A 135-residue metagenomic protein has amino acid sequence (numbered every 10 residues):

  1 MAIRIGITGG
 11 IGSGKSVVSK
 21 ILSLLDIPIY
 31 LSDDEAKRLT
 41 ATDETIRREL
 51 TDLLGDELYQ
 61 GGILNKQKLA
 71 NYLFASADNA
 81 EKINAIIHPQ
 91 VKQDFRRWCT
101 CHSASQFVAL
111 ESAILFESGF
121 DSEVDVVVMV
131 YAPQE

Functional and structural regions predicted by a protein language model:
I5-I7: Hydrophobic anchor at the beta1->P-loop junction of P-loop NTPases
G10, L22: P-loop (Walker A) phosphate-binding loop of NTP-binding proteins
S13: ATP-binding Walker
S16: Walker A/P-loop
S23-S32, E44-T45: Post-Walker A helix-loop "phosphate-sensing" segment adjacent to the P-loop in P-loop NTPases
L25, L54, E123-V124: Short, structured coil segments at secondary-structure junctions
K37-Q106: ATP-dependent small-molecule kinase phosphotransfer cores that center on conserved nucleotide phosphate-binding segments
D94-C101, F107-E135: ATP-dependent NMP and nucleoside kinases share a basic, alpha-helical "lid"
